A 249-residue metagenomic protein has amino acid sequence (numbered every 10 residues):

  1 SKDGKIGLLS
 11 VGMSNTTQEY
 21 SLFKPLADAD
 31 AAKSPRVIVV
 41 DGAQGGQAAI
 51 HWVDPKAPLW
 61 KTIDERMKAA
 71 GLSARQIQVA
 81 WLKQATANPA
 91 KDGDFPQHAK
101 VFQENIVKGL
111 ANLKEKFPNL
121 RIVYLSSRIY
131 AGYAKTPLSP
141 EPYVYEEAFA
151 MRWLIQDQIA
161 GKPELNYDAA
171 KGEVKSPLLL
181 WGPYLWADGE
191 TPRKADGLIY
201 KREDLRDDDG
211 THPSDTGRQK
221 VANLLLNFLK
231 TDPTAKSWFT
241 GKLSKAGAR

Functional and structural regions predicted by a protein language model:
K2-K100: Conserved SGNH/GDSL esterase-like catalytic core that processes O-acyl groups on lipids and polysaccharides
M13, S126-I129: Short, well-ordered beta-to-alpha junction loops that form the rim of enzyme active sites and present histidine/acidic
T16, K24, D28, A32 (+6 more regions): Sec-exported extracytoplasmic/periplasmic mature domains
K56-E65, P96-G109, Y143-E164: Well-ordered, non-membrane alpha-helical segments in soluble/globular domains
K83, L125-S126, G182: Alpha/beta-hydrolase-fold catalytic nucleophile elbow
F95, V123, P137: Extended catalytic cores and adjacent scaffolds of nucleotide/polyanion-binding enzymes
P118-S127: Aromatic-lined carbohydrate-recognition surfaces of secreted/lumenal glycan-active proteins
I129-G247: Catalytic His-Asp segment of secreted/periplasmic serine-dependent ester chemistry enzymes
